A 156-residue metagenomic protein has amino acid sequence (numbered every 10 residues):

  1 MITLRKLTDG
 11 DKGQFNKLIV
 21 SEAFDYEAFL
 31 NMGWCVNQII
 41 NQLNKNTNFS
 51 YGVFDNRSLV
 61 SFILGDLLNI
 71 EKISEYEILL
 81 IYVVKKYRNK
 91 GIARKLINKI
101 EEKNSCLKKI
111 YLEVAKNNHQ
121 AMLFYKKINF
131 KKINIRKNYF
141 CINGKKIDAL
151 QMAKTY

Functional and structural regions predicted by a protein language model:
I2-T3: Extreme N-terminal starter segment of soluble prokaryotic enzymes
K6-R88, R94-K99, K103, T155: Acetyl-CoA-dependent GNAT
V84-N98, A115-L123, K127-I128: Conserved glycine-rich acetyl-CoA-binding loop
I97, N104-V114: Conserved GNAT acetyl-CoA-binding A-motif
A115-H119, N138-Y156: C-terminal "cap" of GNAT-fold acetyltransferases
K126-R136: Conserved acetyl-CoA-binding loop of GNAT-fold acetyltransferases
